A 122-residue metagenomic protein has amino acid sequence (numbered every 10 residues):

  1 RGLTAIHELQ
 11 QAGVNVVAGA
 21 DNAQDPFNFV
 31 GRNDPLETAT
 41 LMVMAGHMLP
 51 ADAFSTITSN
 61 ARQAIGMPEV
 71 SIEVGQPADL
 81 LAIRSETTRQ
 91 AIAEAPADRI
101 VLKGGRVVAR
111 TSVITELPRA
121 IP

Functional and structural regions predicted by a protein language model:
G2-S85: His/Asp/Glu-enriched, well-ordered alpha-helical/loop segment that forms or immediately abuts the divalent-metal
V74-P122: C-terminal cap of metal-dependent C-N hydrolases
